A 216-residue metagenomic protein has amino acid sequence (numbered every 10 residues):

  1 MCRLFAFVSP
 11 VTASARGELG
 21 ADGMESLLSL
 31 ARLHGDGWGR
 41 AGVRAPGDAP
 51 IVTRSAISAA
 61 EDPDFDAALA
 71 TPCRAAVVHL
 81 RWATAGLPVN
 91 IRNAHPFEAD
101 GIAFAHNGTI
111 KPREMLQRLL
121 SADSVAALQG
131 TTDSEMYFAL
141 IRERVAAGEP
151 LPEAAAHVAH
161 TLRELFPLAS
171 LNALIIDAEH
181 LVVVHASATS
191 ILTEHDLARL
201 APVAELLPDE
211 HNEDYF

Functional and structural regions predicted by a protein language model:
M1-A60: Extreme N-terminus nucleophile/cap motif
C2, A94-T109, H160-F216: Conserved catalytic micro-motifs used in adenylation/nucleotidyl-transfer and phosphoryl/amide- and methyl-transfer
F7-P10, H79-W82, N107, A178 (+1 more regions): Fold-independent oxyanion-binding glycine-rich loops and adjacent beta-strand/coil segments at enzyme active sites
A15-R16, P50-V52, G86-P88, H106 (+3 more regions): Short helix/loop capping segments that flank catalytic or ligand/cofactor-binding pockets
G37-R74, H79-L80, H185-T189: Structured interaction and signal-relay segments at domain junctions
R40, G108, Y137: Residue-level signal for inorganic ion chemistry
S55-A67, V78-D100, L119-S124: Short acidic (Asp/Glu) patches
K111-D177: Short histidine
